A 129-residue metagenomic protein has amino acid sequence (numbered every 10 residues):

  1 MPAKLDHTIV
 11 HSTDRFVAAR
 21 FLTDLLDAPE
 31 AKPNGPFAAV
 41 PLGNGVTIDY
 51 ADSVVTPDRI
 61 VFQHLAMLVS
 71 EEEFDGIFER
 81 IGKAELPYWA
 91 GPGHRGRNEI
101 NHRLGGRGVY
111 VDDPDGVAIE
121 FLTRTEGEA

Functional and structural regions predicted by a protein language model:
M1-F16, L65, V69, T125-A129: N-terminal beta-strand motif that seeds the catalytic metal site of vicinal oxygen chelate
P2-K4, D58-F62, H102-R103: Short glycine-enriched loop/turn motifs at secondary-structure junctions
I9-I48: Core segments of cupin and vicinal oxygen chelate
R15-F16, A66-A118: Vicinal oxygen chelate
P36-F37, R95, T125: Conserved beta-strand edge residues that scaffold enzyme active sites
N44-T47, T56-D58, S70-D75: Short, charged/polar surface micro-motifs in flexible loops or helix N-caps
I48-A51, Y110, I119-L122: Conserved beta-strand in the GNAT
H102-L104, F121-E128: Short beta->alpha transition motifs characteristic of CBS
